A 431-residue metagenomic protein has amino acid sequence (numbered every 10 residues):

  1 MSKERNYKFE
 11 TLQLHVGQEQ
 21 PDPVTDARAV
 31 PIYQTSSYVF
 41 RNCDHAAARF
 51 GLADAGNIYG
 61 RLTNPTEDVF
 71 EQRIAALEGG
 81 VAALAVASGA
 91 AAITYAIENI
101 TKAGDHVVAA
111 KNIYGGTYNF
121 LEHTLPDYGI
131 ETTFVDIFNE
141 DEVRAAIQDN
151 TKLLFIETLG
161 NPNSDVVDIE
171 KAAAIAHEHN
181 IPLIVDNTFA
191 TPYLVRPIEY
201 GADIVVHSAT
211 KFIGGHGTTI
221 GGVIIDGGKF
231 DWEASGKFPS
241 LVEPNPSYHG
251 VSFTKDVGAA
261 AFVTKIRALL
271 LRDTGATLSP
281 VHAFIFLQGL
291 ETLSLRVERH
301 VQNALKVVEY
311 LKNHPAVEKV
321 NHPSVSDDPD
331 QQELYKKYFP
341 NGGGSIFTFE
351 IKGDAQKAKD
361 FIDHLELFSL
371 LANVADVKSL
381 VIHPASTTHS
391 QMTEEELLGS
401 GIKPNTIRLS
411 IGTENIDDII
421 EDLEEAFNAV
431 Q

Functional and structural regions predicted by a protein language model:
S2, E10, E122, D149 (+4 more regions): PLP-dependent enzyme catalytic core of the Aspartate aminotransferase-like
S2-N64, Q72-R73, I407: N-terminal "arm"/small-domain region of PLP-dependent enzymes with the aminotransferase-like
S2-R5, P21, A83-N313, N321: Conserved PLP-enzyme active-site core in the AAT-like
P21, V39-C43, D231-W232, L293 (+3 more regions): Short, acidic Gly/Pro/Ser/Thr-rich loop/turn segments
N42-A91, G116-T124: Conserved N-terminal alpha-helix of the aminotransferase class I/II PLP-enzyme fold
C43-A48, A96, E421-D422: Short, glycine/acidic-enriched capping/hinge loops at junctions between secondary-structure elements
I225, T348-E350, S410-G412: Short hydrophobic/aromatic beta-strand micro-patches that form the beta-sheet surface supporting nucleotide- or nucleic
T274-T277, H282-A283, Q288, T292 (+4 more regions): Conserved small-domain helix->loop->beta segment predominantly found in fold-type I
